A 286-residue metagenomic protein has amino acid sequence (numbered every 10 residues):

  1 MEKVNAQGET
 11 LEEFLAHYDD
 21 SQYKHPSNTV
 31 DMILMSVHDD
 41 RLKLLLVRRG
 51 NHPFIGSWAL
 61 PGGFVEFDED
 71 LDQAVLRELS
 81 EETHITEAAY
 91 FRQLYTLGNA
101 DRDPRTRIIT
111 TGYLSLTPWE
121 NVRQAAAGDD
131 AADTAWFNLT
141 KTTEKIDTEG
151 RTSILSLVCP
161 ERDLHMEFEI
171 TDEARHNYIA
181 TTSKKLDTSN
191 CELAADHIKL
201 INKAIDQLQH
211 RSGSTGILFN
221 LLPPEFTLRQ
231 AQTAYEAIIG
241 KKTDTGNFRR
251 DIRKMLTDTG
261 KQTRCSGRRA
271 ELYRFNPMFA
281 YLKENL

Functional and structural regions predicted by a protein language model:
M1-L286: N-terminal leader/linker segments that precede catalytic domains of diphosphate-processing enzymes
